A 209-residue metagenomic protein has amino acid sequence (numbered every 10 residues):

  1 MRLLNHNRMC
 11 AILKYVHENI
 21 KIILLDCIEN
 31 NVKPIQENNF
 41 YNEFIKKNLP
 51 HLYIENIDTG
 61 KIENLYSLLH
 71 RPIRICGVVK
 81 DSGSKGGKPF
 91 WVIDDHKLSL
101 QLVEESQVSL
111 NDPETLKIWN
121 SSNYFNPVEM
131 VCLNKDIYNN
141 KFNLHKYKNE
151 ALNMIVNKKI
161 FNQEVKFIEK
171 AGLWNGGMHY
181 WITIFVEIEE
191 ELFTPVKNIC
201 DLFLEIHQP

Functional and structural regions predicted by a protein language model:
M1-K61: Long, charge-rich alpha-helical interaction segments
I45-V79, G83-P209: Primarily single-stranded nucleic-acid-binding OB-fold modules
